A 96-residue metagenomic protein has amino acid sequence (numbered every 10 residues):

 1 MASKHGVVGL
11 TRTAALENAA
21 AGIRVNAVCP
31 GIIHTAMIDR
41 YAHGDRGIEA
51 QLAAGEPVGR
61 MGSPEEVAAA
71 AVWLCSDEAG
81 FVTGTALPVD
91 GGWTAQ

Functional and structural regions predicted by a protein language model:
S3, T11: Active-site helix of classical SDR
N18-A21, I33, G62, C75: A short hydrophobic alpha-helix cap/turn motif
A19, R24, V82-G84: Short, small/polar-rich loop/turn modules that mediate ligand/substrate recognition or access, typified
A20, I32-G55: A glycine/serine/threonine-rich, flexible loop-to-helix segment that serves as the NAD(P) cofactor-binding "lid"
N26, P30-G31, T35-A36, T85 (+1 more regions): Proline-glycine-enriched beta-turn/loop adjacent to the NAD(P) cofactor-binding site in Rossmann-like oxidoreductases
A27, A50-V82, G91: C-terminal helical subdomain
